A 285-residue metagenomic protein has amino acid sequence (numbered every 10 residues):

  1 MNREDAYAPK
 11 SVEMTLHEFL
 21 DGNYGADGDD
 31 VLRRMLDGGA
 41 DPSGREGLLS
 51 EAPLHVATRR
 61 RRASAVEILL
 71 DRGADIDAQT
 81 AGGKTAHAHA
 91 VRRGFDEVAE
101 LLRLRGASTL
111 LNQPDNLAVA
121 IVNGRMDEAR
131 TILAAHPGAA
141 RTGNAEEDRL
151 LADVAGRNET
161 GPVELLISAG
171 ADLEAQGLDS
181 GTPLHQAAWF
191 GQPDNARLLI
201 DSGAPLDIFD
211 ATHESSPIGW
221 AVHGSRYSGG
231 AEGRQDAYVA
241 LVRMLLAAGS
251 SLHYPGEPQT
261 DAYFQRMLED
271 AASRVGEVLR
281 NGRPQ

Functional and structural regions predicted by a protein language model:
N2-T15, Y24-V31, G38-G39, G124-D127: Extended repeat-based scaffolds of very large eukaryotic assembly and lipid-transport proteins
A6-G22, R45-P53, Q79-T85, L111-V119 (+4 more regions): Ankyrin-repeat boundary/"N-cap" motif
E18-D27, V56-R62, H89-F95, V119-R125 (+4 more regions): Ankyrin repeat A-helix N-terminal signature
V31, S64-A65, E97-V98, E128 (+4 more regions): Conserved ankyrin/ankyrin-like repeat signature
R33-D41, E67-D75, L101-S108, L133-A139 (+3 more regions): Ankyrin repeat domain, specifically the short helix-to-loop turn at the C-terminus of the second helix of each repeat
D37-G83: Ordered, small/hydrophobic-rich secondary-structure cores
Q79-D115, F209-Q285: Ankyrin repeat (ANK) tandem arrays and their immediately adjacent linkers/low-complexity segments
N116-P162, A171: Conserved small-residue-rich
